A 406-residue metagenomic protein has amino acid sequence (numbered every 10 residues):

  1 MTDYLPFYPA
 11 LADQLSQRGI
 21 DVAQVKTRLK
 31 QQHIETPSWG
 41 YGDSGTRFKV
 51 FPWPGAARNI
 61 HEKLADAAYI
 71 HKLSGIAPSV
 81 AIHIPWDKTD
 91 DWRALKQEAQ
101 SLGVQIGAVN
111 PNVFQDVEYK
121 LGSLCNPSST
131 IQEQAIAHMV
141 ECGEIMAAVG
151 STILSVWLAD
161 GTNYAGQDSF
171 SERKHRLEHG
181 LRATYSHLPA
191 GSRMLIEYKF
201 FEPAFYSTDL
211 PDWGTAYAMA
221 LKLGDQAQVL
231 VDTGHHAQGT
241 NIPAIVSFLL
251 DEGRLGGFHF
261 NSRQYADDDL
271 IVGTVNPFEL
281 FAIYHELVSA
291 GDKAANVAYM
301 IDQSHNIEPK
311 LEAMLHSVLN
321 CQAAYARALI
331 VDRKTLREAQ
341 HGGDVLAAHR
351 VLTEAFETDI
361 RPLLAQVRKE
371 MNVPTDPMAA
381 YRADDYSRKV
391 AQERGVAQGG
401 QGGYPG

Functional and structural regions predicted by a protein language model:
M1-G40, V50-F51, A68, T152 (+5 more regions): Histidine-acidic metal/acid-base catalytic patches
K26-G40, P52-W86, L102: Catalytic domains of carbohydrate-active enzymes, especially glycoside hydrolases
G40-G42, I84-K88, N110-Q115, L158-T162 (+4 more regions): Active-site-proximal loop/turn and secondary-structure-junction residues that shape catalytic pockets, frequently
F48, Q115-E133, L158-S171, P309: Surface-exposed, active-site-proximal loop segments in enzymatic domains
W53-I70, I136-E144, G239-F248: Short, acidic/polar
A99-L121, C142: Long, hydrophobic/aromatic-enriched structural stretches that serve as scaffold segments
P127-I153, R173-L188: An active-site-proximal structural segment forming one wall of the substrate-binding cleft that immediately precedes
C142-D168, S192-E197: Active-site groove signature of glycoside hydrolases
